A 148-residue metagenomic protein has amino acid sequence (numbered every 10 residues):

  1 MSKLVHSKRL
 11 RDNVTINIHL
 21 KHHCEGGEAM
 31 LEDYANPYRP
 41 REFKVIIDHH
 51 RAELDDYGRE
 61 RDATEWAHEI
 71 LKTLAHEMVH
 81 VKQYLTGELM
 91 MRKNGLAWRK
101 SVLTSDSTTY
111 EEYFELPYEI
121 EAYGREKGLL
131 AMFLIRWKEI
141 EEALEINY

Functional and structural regions predicted by a protein language model:
M1-N13: Zn2+-dependent metallopeptidase catalytic core
V14-C24: Propeptide-to-catalytic entry region of secreted or membrane-anchored zinc metalloproteases
E25-E69, V81-L85, L89: Active-site scaffold of zinc-dependent metalloenzymes
H68-E69, Y84-E115: Post-HEXXH active-site segment of zinc metalloproteases
K72-L85, A122: Active-site recognition of the HExxH zinc-binding catalytic motif
V81-G95, L130-E141: Substrate-binding/catalytic groove segments of enzymes that remodel or degrade extracellular structural polymers
D106-Y148: Long, well-structured alpha-helical subdomains associated with metal-dependent extracellular/ecto-lumenal hydrolases
